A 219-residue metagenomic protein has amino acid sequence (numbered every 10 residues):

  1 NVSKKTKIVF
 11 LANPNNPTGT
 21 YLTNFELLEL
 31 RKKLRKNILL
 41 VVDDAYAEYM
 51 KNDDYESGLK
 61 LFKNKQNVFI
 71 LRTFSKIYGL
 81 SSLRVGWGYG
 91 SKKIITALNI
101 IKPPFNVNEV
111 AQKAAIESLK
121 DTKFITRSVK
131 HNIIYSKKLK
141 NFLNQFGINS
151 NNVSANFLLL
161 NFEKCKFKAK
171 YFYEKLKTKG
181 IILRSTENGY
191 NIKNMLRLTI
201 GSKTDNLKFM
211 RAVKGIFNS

Functional and structural regions predicted by a protein language model:
N1-K4, P17-L40, Y46-I77: Active-site pre-lysine segment of PLP-dependent enzymes
I8-P14, L40-D44, N152-S154: Short beta-strands and strand-loop turn motifs
F25, Y171, K175-K179, N188-S219: PLP-dependent enzyme catalytic core of the Aspartate aminotransferase-like
N67-N151: PLP-dependent aminotransferase class I/II
S82, S154, Y190-N194: Short acidic/glycine-enriched loop/turn segments that link adjacent beta-strands
G90, L160-K164, I200-S202: Short beta-strand-to-loop capping motifs
I133, Q145-K179, L196: Conserved PLP-binding catalytic core of the aspartate aminotransferase-like
